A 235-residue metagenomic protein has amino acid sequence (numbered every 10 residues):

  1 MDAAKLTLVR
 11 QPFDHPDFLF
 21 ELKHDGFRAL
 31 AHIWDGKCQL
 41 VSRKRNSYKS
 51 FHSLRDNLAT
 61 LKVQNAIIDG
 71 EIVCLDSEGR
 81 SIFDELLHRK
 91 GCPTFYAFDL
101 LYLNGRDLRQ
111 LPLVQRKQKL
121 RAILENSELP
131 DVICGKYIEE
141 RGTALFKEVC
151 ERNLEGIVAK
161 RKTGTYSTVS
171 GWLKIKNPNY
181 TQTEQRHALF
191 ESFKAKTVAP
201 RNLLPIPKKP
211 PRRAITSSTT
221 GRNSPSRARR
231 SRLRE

Functional and structural regions predicted by a protein language model:
M1-E235: Catalytic cores of nucleic-acid ligases and guanylyltransferases
